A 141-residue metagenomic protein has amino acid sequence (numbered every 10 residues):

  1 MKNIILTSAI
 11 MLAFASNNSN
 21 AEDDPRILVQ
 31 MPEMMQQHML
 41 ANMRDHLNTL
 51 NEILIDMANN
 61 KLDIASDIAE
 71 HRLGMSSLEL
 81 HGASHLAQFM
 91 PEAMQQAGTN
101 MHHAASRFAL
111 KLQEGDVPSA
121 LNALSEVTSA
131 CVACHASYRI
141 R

Functional and structural regions predicted by a protein language model:
I4-A13: Sec-dependent N-terminal signal peptides
N17-A21: Sec/Tat signal peptide C-region and signal peptidase I cleavage site
E22-R141: Sequence context surrounding c-type heme c attachment/ligation sites in exported
